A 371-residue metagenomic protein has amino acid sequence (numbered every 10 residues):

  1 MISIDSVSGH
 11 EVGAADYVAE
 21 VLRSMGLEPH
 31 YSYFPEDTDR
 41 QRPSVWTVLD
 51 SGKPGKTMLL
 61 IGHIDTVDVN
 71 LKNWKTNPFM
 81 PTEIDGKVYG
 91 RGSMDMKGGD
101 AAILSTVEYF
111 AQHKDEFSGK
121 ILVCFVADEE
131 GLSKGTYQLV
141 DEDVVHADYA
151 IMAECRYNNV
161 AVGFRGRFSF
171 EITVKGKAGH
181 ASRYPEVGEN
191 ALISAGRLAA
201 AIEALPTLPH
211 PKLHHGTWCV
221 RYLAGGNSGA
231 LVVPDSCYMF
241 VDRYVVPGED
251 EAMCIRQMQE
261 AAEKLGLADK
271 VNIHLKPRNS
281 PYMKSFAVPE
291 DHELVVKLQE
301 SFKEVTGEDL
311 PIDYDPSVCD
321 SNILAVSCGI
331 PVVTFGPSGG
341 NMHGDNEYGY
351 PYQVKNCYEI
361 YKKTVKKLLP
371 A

Functional and structural regions predicted by a protein language model:
M1-V69, S236-F240, C254-Q257, Q353: N-terminal helical capping/dimerization or prosegment-like subdomains of hydrolases acting on amide or phosphate bonds
P29, T47, P81-E83, V220-L223: A structural signal for short hydrophobic beta-strand segments in well-ordered beta-sheet cores
S32-D37, R156-N158, G226, C319-D320: Short, solvent-exposed loop/turn elements at beta->coil junctions and helix N-caps that rim active or binding pockets
W46, T57-L59, V88, H146-M152 (+2 more regions): Short glycine-aspartate micro-motif
G55-F125, N356: Active-site metal-coordination/substrate-binding segment of hydrolases, especially metallo-dependent peptidases
V69-I84, A147, G163-V174, E300-S301 (+1 more regions): Acidic-glycine-rich active-site phosphate/pyrophosphate-binding loop
M96-S169: Acidic/histidine-rich catalytic neighborhood of metal-dependent amide-processing enzymes
V162, E171-A371: Metal-dependent amide/peptide-bond hydrolase catalytic core, centered on the "pita-bread" metallohydrolase fold
